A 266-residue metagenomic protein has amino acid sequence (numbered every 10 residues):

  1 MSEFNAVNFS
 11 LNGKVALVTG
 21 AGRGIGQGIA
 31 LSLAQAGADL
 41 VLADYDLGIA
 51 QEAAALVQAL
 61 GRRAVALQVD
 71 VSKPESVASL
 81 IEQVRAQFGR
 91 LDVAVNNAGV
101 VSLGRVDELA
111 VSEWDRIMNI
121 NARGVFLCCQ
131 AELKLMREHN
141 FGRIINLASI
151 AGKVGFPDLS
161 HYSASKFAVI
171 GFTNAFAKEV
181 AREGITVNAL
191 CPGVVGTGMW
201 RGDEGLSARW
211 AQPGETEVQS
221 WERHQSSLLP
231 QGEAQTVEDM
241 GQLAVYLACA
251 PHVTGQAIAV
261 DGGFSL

Functional and structural regions predicted by a protein language model:
F4, F126, F141, E233-V260: C-terminal substrate-recognition "lid" of short-chain dehydrogenase/reductases
L47-G48, Q68-S79, V111: The beta1-alpha1 cofactor-binding region of Rossmann-like NAD(H)/NADP(H)-dependent oxidoreductases
R105-V106, E113-D115, W210, Q225: Substrate-binding pocket helix/loop in short-chain dehydrogenase/reductase
C129, S165, T173: Active-site helix of classical SDR
K134, K178-E179: Alpha-helical segment proximal to the catalytic Tyr-Lys
S149: Residue(s) in the substrate-gating loop at a strand-loop-helix junction that position the organic substrate next
A181, T186, T254-G255: Short, small/polar-rich loop/turn modules that mediate ligand/substrate recognition or access, typified
